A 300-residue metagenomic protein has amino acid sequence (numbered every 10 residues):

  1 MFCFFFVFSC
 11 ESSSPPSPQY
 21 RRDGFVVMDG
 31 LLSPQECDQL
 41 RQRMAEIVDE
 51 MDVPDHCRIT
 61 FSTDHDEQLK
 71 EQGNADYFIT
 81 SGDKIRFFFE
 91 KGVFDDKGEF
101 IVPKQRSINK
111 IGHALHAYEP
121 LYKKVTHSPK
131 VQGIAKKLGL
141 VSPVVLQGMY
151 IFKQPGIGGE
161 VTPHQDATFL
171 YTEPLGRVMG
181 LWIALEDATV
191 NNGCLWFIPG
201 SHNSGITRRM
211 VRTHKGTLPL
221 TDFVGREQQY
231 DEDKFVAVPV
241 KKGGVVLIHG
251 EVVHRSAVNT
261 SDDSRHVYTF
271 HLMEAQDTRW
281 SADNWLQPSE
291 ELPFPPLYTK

Functional and structural regions predicted by a protein language model:
M1-V7: Hydrophobic alpha-helical signal peptides and transmembrane signal-/tail-anchor segments that drive secretory-pathway
F8-R21, D29-V161: Non-heme Fe(II)-dependent double-stranded beta-helix
Q19, A237-P239: Residue-level "contact hotspot" at macromolecular interaction interfaces
S33, A184-E186, M273: Solvent-exposed residues in well-ordered beta-strands and their adjoining turns, especially edge/terminal strands
P34, F169, H254: Glycine-rich nucleotide phosphate-binding loop and flanking beta-alpha elements of Rossmann-like dinucleotide-binding
E50, P54, R58, E67 (+6 more regions): Non-heme Fe(II)/2-oxoglutarate
Y118, Q132-K136, V144, I157-A237 (+1 more regions): Catalytic core of non-heme Fe(II) oxygenases with the double-stranded beta-helix
Q147-Y150, L181-I183, Y268-L272: A structural signal for short, well-ordered beta-strand segments
